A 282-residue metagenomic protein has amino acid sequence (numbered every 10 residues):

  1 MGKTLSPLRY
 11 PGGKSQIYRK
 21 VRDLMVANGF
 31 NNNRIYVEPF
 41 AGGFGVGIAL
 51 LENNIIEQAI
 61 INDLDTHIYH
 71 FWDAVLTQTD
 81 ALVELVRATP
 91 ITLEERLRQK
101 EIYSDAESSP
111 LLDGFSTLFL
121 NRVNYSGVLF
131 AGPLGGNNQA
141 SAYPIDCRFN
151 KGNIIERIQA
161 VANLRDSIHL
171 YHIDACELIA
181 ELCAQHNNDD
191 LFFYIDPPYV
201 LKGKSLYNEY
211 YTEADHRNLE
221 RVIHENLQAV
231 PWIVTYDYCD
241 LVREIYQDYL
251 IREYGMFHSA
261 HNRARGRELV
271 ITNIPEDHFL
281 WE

Functional and structural regions predicted by a protein language model:
G2-P7, G12-L24, F30-N31, Q78-Y194 (+3 more regions): SAM-dependent nucleic-acid methyltransferase catalytic core
N32-I35, I56-Q58, R165-H169, I223-W232: Short active-site oxyanion
N32-S104, R148: SAM cofactor-binding core of SAM-dependent methyltransferases, primarily the Rossmann-like beta-alpha-beta module
P39-F40, N62, Y171-D174, I195-P197 (+1 more regions): Short His-Asn-centered micro-motif
G43-V46, D65-H67, V123-S126, A175-L178 (+4 more regions): Short, solvent-exposed loop/turn segments at secondary-structure junctions
W72, L118, R122, W232 (+1 more regions): A residue-level signal for conserved active-site and pocket-lining positions in enzyme catalytic cores
G203, N208-E213: Acceptor-substrate binding/catalytic loop of class I
T212-E282: Long, positively charged, glycine-interspersed low-complexity recognition regions
